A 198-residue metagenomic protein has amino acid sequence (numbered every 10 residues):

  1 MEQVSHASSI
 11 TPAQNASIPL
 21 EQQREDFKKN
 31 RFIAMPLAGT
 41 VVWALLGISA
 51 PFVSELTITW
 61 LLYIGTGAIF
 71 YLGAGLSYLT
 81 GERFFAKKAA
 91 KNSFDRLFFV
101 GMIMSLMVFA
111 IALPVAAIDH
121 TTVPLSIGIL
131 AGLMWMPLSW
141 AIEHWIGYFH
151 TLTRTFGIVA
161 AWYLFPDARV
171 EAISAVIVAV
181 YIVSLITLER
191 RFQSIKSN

Functional and structural regions predicted by a protein language model:
M1-K28: Short, Lys/Arg-rich, polar N-terminal cytosolic tail immediately upstream of the first transmembrane signal-anchor
T40-L97, I103: Selected alpha-helical membrane-embedding segments in polytopic membrane proteins
V41-W43, D95-L106, T153-F165: Small-residue-rich segments of transmembrane alpha-helices in multi-pass membrane proteins, especially helix faces
G47-L61, I111-T122, W162-E171: Helix-coil boundary and interhelical linker segments in multi-pass alpha-helical membrane proteins
W60-L72, L113-I129, A175: Structural signature of hydrophobic alpha-helical transmembrane segments
G67-G75, I129-L138, V178-L188: Alpha-helical transmembrane segments and their membrane-interface exit regions
V108-F156: Membrane-proximal helix-loop-helix units in multi-pass membrane proteins
G147-N198: Terminal transmembrane helical module of multi-pass membrane proteins
